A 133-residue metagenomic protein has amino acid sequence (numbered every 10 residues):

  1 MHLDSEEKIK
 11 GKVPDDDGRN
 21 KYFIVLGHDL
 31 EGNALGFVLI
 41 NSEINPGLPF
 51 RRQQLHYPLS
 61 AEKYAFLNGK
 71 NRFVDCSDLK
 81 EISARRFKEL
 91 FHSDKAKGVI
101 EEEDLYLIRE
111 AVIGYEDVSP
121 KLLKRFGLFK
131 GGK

Functional and structural regions predicted by a protein language model:
M1-L3, D29-E31, L67: Short, surface-exposed loop and linker segments with low hydrophobicity and enrichment for Pro/Ser/Thr
M1-V13: Short coil-to-beta transition motif at edge beta-strands of beta-rich domains
L3-E6, R51-R52, P120: N-terminal targeting/anchoring "stem" of glycan-biosynthesis enzymes
S5-E7, R19-K21, R72: Short beta-strand or tight-loop elements that sit immediately N-terminal to catalytic metal-binding acidic residues
E6, G27-D29, I108, G131: Low-complexity, intrinsically disordered/propeptide-like segments
K12, D16-K63: Compact nucleic-acid interaction/catalytic patches
L59-K133: C-terminal terminal-subdomain/extension
